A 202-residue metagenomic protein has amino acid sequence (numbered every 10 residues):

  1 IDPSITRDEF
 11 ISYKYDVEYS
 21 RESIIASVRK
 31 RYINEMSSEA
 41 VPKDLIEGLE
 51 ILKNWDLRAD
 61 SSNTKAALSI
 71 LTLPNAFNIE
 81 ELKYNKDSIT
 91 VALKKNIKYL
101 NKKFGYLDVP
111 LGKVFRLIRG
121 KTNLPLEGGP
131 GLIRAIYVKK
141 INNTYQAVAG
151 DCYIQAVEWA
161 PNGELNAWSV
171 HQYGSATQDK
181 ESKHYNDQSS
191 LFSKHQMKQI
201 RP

Functional and structural regions predicted by a protein language model:
I1-P202: C-terminal/peripheral segments of proteins
